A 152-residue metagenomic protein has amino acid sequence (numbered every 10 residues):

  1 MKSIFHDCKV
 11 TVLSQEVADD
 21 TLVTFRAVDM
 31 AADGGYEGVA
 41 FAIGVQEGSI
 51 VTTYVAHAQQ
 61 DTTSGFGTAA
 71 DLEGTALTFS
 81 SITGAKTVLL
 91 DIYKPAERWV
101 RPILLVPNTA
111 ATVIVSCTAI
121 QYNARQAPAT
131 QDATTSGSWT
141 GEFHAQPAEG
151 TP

Functional and structural regions predicted by a protein language model:
M1-P152: Surface-exposed, low-hydrophobicity beta-strand/loop segments enriched in small/polar/acidic residues
